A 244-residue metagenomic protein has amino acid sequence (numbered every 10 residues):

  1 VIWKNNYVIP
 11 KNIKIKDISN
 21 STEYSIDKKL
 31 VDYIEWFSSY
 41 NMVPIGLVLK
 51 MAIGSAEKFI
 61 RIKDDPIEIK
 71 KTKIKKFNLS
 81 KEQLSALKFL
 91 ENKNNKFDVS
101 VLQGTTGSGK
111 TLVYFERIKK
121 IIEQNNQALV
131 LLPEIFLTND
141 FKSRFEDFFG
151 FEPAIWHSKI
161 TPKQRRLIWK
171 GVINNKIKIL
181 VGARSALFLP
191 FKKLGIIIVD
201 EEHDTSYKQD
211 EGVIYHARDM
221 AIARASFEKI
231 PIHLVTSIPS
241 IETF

Functional and structural regions predicted by a protein language model:
V1-I238, E242-F244: Accessory, non-ATPase domains that flank or precede helicase/AAA+ motor cores in DNA-metabolism machines
